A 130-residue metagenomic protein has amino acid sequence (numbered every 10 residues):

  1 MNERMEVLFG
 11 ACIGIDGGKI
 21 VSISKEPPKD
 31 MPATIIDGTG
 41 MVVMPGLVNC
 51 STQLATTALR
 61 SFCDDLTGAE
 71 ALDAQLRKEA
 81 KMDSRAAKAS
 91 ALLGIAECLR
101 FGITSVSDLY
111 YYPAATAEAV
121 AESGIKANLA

Functional and structural regions predicted by a protein language model:
M1-D30: N-terminal metal-binding scaffold of metallo-dependent hydrolase/deaminase domains
I13, G18, G40, S51 (+2 more regions): Divalent metal-coordination and catalytic microenvironments
S22, M41-V42, A55-T56, F62: N-terminal hydrophobic targeting/anchoring segments and the immediately downstream early-domain regions of hydrolases
K25-P28, V48, R60: Residue-level structural signal for beta-strand termini and adjacent loop
E26-M44: Active-site metal-binding motif and surrounding structural segment of the metallo-beta-lactamase
G46-T57: Histidine-centered catalytic micro-motifs
A58-A89, N128-A130: Active-site gating loops and adjacent loop-to-helix segments of metal-dependent hydrolytic enzymes
K81-A130: Active-site loop-helix segments enriched in His/Asp/Glu that coordinate and activate a nucleophilic water at divalent
